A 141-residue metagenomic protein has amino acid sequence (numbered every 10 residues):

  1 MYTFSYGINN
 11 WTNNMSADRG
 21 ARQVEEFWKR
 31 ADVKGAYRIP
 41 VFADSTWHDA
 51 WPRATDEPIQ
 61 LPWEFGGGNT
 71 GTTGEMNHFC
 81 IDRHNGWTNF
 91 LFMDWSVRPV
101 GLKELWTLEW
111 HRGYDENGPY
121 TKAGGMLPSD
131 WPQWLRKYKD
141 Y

Functional and structural regions predicted by a protein language model:
M1-Y141: Short, well-structured segments within or immediately adjacent to enzyme catalytic domains that line ligand-binding
